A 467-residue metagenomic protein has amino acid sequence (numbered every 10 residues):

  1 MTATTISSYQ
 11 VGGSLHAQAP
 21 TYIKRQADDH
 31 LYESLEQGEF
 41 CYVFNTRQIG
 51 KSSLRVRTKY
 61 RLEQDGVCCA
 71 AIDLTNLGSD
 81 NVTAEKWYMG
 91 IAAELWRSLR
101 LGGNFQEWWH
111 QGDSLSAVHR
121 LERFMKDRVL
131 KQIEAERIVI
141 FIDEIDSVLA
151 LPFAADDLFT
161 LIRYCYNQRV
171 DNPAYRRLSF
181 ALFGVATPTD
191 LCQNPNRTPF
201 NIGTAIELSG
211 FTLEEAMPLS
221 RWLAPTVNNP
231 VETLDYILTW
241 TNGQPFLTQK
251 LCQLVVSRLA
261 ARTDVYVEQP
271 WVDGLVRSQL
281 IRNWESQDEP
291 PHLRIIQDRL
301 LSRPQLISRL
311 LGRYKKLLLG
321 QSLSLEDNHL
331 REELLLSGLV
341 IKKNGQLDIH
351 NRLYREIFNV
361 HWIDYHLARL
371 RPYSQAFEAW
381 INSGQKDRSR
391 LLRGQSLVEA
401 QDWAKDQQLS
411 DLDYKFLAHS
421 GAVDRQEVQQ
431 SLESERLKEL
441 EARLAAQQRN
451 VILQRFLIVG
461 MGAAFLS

Functional and structural regions predicted by a protein language model:
M1-L62, D127-K131: Walker A/P-loop-proximal flanking segment of P-loop NTPase domains
E63-D80, V139: Conserved catalytic segments around the Walker B and adjacent sensor/switch elements of P-loop NTPase domains
C69, N81-N104: Conserved NTP-binding/hydrolysis module of P-loop NTPases
E94-I142, D146-D156, L161-R163, N167-S179: Mid-core helix/loop region of P-loop NTP-binding domains shared across ATPases and GTPases
N172, A186-G203: Short regulatory helix/loop adjacent to the ATP-binding pocket of P-loop NTPases
E214-G338, K343-L347: Winged-helix-like regulatory helical subdomains adjacent to P-loop NTPase cores
E289-I296, L300, P304-I307, Y365-D411: Leucine-rich, amphipathic alpha-helical/linker segments
Q426-S467: Alpha-helical transmembrane signal-anchor helices
